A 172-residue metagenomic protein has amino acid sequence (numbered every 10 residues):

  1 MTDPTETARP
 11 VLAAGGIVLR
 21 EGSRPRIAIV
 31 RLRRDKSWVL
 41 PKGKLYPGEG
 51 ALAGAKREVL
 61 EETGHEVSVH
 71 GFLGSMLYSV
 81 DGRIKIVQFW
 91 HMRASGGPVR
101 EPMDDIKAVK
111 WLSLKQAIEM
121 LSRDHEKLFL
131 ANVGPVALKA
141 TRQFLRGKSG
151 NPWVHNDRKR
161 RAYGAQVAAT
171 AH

Functional and structural regions predicted by a protein language model:
T2-L40: N-terminal strand-loop-strand
T2-T7, T63, T141, T170: Residue-identity detector for threonine
A13, R20, Y46, V80 (+2 more regions): Intrinsically disordered, low-complexity segments enriched in small/polar residues
I17, L121, T141-F144, A169: Short intrinsically disordered, low-complexity segments
L45-V69, L73-N132, H155, K159-H172: Unchanged
G134-A137: Blade-edge motifs of beta-propeller repeat domains
K139-R160: Acidic/histidine-enriched, glycine/proline-rich intrinsically disordered or flexible terminal extensions
